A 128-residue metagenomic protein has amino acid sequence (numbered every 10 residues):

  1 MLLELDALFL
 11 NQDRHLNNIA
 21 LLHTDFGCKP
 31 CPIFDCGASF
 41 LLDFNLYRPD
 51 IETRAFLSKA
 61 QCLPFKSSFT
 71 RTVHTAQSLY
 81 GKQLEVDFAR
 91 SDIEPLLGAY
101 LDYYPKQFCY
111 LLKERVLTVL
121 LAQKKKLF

Functional and structural regions predicted by a protein language model:
A7-F9, R14: Conserved protein kinase catalytic-loop anchor
L10, L22-F128: C-terminal catalytic region of ATP-dependent kinase domains
H15, A20-L22: Conserved protein-kinase catalytic-loop segment immediately C-terminal to the catalytic Asp of the HRD motif
